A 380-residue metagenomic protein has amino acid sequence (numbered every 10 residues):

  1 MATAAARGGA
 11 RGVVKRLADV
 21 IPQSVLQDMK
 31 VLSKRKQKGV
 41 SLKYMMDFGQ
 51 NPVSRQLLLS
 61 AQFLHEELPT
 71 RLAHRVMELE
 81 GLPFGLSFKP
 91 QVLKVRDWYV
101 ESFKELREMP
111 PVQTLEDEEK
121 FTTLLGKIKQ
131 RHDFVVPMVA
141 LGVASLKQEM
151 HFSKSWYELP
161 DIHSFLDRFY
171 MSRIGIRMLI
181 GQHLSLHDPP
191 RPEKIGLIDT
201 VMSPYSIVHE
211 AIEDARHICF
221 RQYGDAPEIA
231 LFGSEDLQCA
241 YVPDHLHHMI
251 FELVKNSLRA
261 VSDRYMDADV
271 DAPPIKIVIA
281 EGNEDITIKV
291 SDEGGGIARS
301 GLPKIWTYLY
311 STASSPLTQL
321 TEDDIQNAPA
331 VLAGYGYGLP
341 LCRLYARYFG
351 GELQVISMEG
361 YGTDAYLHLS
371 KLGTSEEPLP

Functional and structural regions predicted by a protein language model:
A4-A5, A10-D19, Q23-E228, P243-H247: Signal-transmission coiled-coils
I195-D199, A272-I279, C342, Y348: Structured cytosolic regulatory/catalytic domains appended to multi-pass membrane proteins
P227-I250, P274: Conserved short strand/loop->alpha-helix "switch" segment adjacent to the catalytic nucleotide/phosphoryl-transfer site
Q238, V242, N256-E293, L317-V331 (+2 more regions): ATP-lid-like helix-loop hinge signature
L253: Hydrophobic residues in the alpha-helical elements that line and stabilize the ATP-binding pocket of the HATPase_c
D285, G296, G336, M358-Y366 (+1 more regions): Glycine-rich nucleotide-binding loop
I297-I325: Short conserved segment of the HATPase_c
A333-Y337, L341-G350: Conserved glycine-/histidine-rich ATP-lid loop and adjacent helix of the Bergerat-fold HATPase_c
